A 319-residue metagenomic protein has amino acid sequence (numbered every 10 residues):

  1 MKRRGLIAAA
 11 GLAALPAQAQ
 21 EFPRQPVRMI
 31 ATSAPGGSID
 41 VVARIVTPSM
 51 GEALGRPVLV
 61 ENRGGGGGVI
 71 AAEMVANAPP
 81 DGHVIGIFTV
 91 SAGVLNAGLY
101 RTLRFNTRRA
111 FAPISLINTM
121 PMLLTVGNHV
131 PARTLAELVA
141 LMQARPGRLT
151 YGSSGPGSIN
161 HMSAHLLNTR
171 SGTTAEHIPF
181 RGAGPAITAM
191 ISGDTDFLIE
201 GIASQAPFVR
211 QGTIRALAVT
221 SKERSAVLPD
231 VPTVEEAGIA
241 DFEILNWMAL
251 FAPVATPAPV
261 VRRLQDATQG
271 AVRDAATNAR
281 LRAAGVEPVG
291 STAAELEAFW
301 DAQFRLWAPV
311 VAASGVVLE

Functional and structural regions predicted by a protein language model:
G5-A19: N-terminal export signals
A19-R109, R148, P156, T173-I199 (+2 more regions): N-terminal (or domain-start) structured segment
R24-P26, T173, R210, T233-E236 (+1 more regions): An extracytoplasmic/periplasmic, membrane-proximal ligand-sensing/linker region
N77-H83, G98-P185, V234, W247-R280: Hinge/capping helix and adjacent helix->loop/strand transition within the periplasmic-binding protein
I87-A92, N96, S153, G182-A183 (+4 more regions): Beta->alpha turn/N-cap motifs
T119, Q205-R273, A302-R305: C-terminal lobe and pocket-closing loops of periplasmic/extracytoplasmic Venus-flytrap solute-binding proteins
